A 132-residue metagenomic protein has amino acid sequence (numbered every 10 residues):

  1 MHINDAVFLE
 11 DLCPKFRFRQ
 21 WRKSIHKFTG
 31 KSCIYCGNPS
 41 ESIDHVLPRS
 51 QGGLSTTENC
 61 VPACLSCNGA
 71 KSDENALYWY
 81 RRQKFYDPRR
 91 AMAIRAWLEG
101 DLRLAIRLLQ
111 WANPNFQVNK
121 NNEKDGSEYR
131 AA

Functional and structural regions predicted by a protein language model:
M1-K31, P88, R95-L108: Short, charged surface segments at domain edges that flank catalytic/cofactor-binding sites
N4, E10, I43, N122-K124: Intrinsic disorder/low-complexity signal
K23-F28, S32-N38, K120-N122: Short, contiguous, helix-prone interaction/anchoring segments in small proteins
F28, S50-Q51, L98, K124: Intrinsically disordered, low-complexity segments enriched in small/polar residues
S32-P62, K71-Q83: Histidine-centered nuclease catalytic patch
E58-N59, G69-A132: A detector for short metal-coordination/catalytic motifs
